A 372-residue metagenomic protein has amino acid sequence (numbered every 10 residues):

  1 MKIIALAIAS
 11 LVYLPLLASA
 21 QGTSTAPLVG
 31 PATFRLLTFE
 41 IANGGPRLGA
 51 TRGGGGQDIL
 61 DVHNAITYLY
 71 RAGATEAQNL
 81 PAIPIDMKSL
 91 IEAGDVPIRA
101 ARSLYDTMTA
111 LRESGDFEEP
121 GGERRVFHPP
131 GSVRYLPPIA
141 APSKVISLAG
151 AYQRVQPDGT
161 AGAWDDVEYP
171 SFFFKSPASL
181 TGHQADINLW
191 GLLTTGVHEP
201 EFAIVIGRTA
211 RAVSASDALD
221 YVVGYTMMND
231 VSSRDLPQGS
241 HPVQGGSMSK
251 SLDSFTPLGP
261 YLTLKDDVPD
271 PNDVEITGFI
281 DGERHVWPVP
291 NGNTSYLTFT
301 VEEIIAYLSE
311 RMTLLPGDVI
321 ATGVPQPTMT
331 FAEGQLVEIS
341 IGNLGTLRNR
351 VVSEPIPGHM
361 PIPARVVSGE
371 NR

Functional and structural regions predicted by a protein language model:
A5-P15: Bacterial N-terminal signal peptides
Q21-D166, R365-V367, R372: N-terminal non-catalytic cap/leader segment that marks the start of a structured domain
G22-P31, G45, S232-R372: Catalytic-pocket segment enriched in acidic/His residues
S24-P27, R134-P137, T160-A163, I187-G196 (+4 more regions): A generic local secondary-structure boundary/capping motif
F39, A50, I204, G278 (+1 more regions): Short aromatic-centered micro-motifs
P137-P138, K144, T194-G196, A306 (+2 more regions): Residue "hotspots" at secondary-structure boundaries inside conserved domains
V167-Q184: A gly/proline- and charged-residue-enriched helix-loop-helix capping module
